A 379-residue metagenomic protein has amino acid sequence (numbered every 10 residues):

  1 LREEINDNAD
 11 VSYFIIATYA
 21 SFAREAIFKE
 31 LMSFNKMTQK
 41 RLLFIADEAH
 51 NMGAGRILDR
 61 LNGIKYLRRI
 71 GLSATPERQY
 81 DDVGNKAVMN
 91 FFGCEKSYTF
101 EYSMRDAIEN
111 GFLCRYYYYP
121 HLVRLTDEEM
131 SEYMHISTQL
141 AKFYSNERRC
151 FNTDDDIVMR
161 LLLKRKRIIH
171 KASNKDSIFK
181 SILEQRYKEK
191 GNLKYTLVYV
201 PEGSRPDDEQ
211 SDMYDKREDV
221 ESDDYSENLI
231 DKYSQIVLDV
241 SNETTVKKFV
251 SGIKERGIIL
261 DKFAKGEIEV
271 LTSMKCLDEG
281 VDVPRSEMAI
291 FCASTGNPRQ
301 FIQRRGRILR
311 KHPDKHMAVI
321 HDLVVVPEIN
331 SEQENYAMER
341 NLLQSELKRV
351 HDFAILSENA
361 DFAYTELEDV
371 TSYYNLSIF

Functional and structural regions predicted by a protein language model:
L1-E25, I259: Inter-Walker segment of RecA-like/P-loop motor cores
D10-F14, K40-L43, K65-G71, L193-Y195 (+1 more regions): Loop/turn-to-beta-strand initiation segments
Y19-F22, E30-R78: SF2 helicase catalytic motif II
N51, S241, T245-E358: Conserved RecA-like P-loop NTPase helicase motor core
A54-R115: Post-DEXD/H (motif II) to motif III coupling segment of the RecA-like Helicase ATP-binding lobe
D81-A87, S204-N228, I329-S345: Short, flexible/disordered intra-domain loops and linkers
N90-D156, R160, S173-I178, I182-Q185: Inter-lobe coupling linker of SF2 helicases/translocases
Q139-D261, K265: Conserved helicase/translocase motor-coupling segment
